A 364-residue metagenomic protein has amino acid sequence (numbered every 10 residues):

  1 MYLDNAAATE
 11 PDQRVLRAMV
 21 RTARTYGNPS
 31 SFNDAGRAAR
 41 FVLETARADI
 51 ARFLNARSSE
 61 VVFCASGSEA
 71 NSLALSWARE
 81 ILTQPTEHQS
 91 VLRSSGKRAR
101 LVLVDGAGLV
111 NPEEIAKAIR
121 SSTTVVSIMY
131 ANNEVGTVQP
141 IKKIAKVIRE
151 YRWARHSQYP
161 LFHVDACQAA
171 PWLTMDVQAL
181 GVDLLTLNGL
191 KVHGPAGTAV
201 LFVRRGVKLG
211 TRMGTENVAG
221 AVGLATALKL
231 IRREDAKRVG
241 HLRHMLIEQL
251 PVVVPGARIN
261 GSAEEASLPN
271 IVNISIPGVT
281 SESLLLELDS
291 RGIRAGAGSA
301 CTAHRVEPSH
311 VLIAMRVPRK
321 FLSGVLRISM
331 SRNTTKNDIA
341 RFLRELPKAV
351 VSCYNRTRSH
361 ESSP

Functional and structural regions predicted by a protein language model:
M1-P364: Pyridoxal 5′-phosphate
